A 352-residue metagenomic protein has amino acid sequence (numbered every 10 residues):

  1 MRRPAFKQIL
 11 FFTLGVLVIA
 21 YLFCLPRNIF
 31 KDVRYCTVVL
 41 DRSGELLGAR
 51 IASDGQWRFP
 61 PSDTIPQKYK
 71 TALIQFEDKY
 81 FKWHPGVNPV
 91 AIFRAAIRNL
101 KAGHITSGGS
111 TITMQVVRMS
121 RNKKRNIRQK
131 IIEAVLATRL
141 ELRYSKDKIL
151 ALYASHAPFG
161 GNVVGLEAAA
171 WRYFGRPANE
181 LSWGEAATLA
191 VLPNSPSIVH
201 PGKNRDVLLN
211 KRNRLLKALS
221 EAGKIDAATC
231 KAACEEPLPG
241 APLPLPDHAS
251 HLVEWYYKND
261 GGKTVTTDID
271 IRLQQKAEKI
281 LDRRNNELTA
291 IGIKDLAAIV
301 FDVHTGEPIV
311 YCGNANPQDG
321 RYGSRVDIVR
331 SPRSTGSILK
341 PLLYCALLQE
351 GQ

Functional and structural regions predicted by a protein language model:
M1-I291, V303-I309, N314: Juxtamembrane regions of bacterial inner-membrane/periplasmic proteins, predominantly the peptidoglycan biogenesis
W57-S62, G292-L296, G320-L342: Short active-site loop at a secondary-structure junction that contains or immediately precedes the catalytic residue(s)
A72-I74, L219, A277, G306 (+1 more regions): Active-site SXXK
A298-V300: Short beta-strand scaffold segments in enzyme catalytic cores
N316-Q318: Feature marks short, surface-exposed loop/turn motifs that line or immediately flank catalytic pockets and channel
